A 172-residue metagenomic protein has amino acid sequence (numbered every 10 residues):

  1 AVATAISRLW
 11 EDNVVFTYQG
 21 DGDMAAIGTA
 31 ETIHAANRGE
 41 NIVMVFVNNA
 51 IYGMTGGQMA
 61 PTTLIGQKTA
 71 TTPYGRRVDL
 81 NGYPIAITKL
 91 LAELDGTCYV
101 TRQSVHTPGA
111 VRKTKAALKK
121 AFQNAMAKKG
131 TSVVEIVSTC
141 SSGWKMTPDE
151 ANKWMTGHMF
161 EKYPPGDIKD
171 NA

Functional and structural regions predicted by a protein language model:
A1-W10, F16: Active-site cofactor/substrate anionic-group-binding motifs, chiefly glycine- and Lys/Arg-rich phosphate-binding loops
F16, A26-V43, V47, I51-A172: Glycine-rich ThDP/TPP pyrophosphate-binding loop and its adjacent helix/strand module within ThDP-dependent enzymes
G20-D23: Active-site metal-binding loops of divalent metal-dependent hydrolases
